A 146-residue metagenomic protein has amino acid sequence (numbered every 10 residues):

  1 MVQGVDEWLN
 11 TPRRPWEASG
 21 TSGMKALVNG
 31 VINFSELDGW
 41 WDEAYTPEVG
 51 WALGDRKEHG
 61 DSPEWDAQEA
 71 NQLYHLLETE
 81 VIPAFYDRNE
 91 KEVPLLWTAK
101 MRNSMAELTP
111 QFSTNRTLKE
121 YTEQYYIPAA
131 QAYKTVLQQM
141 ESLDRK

Functional and structural regions predicted by a protein language model:
V2-R116, E120-A129, V136: Catalytic binding pocket for nucleotide-activated donors in carbohydrate/polymer assembly enzymes
L137-K146: Surface beta-strand/loop "capping" patches
